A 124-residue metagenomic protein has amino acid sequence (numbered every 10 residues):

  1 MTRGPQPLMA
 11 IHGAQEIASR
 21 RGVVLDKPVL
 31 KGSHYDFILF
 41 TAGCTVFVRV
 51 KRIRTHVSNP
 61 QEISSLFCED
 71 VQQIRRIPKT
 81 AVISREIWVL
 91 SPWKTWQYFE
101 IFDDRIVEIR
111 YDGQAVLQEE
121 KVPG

Functional and structural regions predicted by a protein language model:
M1-P28: Acidic-basic catalytic patches of nuclease active cores, encompassing PD-(D/E)XK and other metal-cofactor nuclease
A18, F37-L39, G43-N59: Conserved catalytic cores of phosphodiester-cleaving nucleases, focusing on short active-site segments
R20-H34, I38-A42: Active-site metal-binding core of divalent-cation-utilizing nuclease and nuclease-like domains
K27, R49, I87-V89: Structural signal for conserved beta-strand scaffold positions within catalytic alpha/beta enzyme cores
K31, I53, S91-W93: Short, solvent-exposed coil/turn elements at secondary-structure transition points
G32-H34, G43-F47, T80-I83: Short connector loops at helix/strand junctions that flank enzyme active sites, especially segments positioning acidic
S58-A81, E86: Short, charged, amphipathic alpha-helix that recurs within catalytic cores of restriction-modification and other
A81-G124: Domain-level recognition of nuclease-like catalytic cores that cleave nucleotide substrates
